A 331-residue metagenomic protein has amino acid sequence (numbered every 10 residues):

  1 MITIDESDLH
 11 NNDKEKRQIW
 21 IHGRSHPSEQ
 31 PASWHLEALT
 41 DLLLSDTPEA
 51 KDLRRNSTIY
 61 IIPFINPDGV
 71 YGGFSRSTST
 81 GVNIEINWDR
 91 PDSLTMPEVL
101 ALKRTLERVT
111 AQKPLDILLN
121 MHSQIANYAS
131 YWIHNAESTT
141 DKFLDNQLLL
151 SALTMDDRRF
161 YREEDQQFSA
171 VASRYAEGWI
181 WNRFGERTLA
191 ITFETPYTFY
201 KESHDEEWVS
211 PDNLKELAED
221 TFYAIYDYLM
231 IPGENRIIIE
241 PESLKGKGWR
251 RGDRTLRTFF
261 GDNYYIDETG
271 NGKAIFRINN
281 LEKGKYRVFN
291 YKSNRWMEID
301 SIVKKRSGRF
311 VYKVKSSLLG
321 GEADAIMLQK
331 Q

Functional and structural regions predicted by a protein language model:
I2-S151, M155-Q166, T192-S203, K247-R254: Active-site/substrate-binding loop(s) of hydrolase catalytic cores
D52-R54, S77, R183-E186, G321: A generic structural signal for short, non-catalytic loop/turn and secondary-structure boundary residues
R55-Y60, F168-V171, G233-E242: Acidic/histidine-enriched alpha-helical segments
S57, T80, I84, L115 (+5 more regions): Residues that flank catalytic or metal-binding motifs in active/ligand-binding sites
V82-E85, N127-T140, S169-G233: Active-site-adjacent mobile loop/cap segments within catalytic or ligand-binding domains
S93-A101, D145, N213-D220, E268-G270: Soluble or luminal CAZymes and related metallo-dependent hydrolases
T110-K113, S123, N182-R187, G270: A structural signal for short secondary-structure junctions
G233-Q331: Extracytoplasmic
